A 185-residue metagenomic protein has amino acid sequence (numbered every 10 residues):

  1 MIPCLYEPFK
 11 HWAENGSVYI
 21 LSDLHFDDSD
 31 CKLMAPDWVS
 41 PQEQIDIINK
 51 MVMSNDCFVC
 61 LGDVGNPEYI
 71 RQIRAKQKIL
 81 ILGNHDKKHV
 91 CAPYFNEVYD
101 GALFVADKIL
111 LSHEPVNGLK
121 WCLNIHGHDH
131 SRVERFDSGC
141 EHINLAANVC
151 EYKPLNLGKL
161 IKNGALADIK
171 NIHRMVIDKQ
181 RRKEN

Functional and structural regions predicted by a protein language model:
M1-Y69, V149, K162-N163, R174-R182: N-terminal active-site segment of His-dependent metallophosphoesterases
E7-K10, I47-N49, E68-R71, G101 (+2 more regions): Short, flexible, glycine/charge-rich loop motifs used to bind or transfer phosphoryl groups or to couple energy/partner
N15, N55, A75-Q77, K120-W121: A general structural motif
I20-S22, F58-D63, I79-N84, L111-S112 (+2 more regions): Active-site neighborhood of phospho(di)ester-bond hydrolases with catalytic His/Asp-centered motifs
C31-K32, L61-K76, L82, K87-A106 (+1 more regions): Metal-dependent catalytic neighborhoods of phosphoester/phosphodiester hydrolases
V90-D178: Conserved beta-sheet core of the metallophosphoesterase superfamily
